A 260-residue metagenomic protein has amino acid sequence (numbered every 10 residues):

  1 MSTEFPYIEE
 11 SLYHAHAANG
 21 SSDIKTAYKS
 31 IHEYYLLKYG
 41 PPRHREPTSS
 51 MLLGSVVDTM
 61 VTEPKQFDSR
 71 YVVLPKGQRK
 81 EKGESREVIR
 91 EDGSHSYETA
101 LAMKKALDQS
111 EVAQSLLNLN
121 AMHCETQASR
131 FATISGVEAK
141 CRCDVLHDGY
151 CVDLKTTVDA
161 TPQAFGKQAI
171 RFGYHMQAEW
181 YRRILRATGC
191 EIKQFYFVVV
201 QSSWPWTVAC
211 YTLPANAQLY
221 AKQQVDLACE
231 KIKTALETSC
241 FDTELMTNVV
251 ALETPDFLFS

Functional and structural regions predicted by a protein language model:
M1-C141, M246-A251: Metal-dependent nuclease catalytic cores that hydrolyze phosphodiester bonds in DNA/RNA, characterized by
R43-E46, V88-D92, Q163-F172, P214-N216: Short histidine-centered catalytic/ligand-binding loop motif
S49, L53, Q177, A221: Hydrophobic (often cysteine-bearing) scaffold residues that line and stabilize catalytic clefts of nucleotide/cofactor
V56, M176-R183: Short amphipathic alpha-helical face segments that pack within enzyme cores and frequently flank/anchor catalytic
A100, K104, W180-S260: Metal-dependent nuclease catalytic regions and adjoining charged, substrate-binding loops involved in nucleic-acid end
L116-M122, H147-D153, R186-K193: Secondary-structure boundary elements
G136-K140, H147-G149, I192, S203-W206: Coil-to-beta-strand transition motifs
C141-K167: Conserved catalytic cores of phosphodiester-cleaving nucleases, focusing on short active-site segments
